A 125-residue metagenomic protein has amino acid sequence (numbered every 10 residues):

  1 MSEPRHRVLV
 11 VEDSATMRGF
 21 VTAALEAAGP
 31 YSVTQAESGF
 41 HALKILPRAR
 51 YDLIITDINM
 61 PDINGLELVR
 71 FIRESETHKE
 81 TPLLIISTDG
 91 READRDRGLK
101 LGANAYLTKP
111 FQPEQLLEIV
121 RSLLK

Functional and structural regions predicted by a protein language model:
A15-T34: Two-component/phosphorelay signaling modules centered on CheY-like receiver
Q35-L53: Acidic, metal-coordinating helix/loop segments flanking the phosphotransfer/catalytic sites of two-component signaling
A36-F40, R95, P113: Conserved Asp/Asn-Gly motif in the active-site loop of CheY-like receiver
D57, S87: Active-site residues of response regulator receiver
M60: Receiver (REC) domain active-site loop signature in two-component systems and cognate sites in sensor histidine kinases
F111-V120: C-terminal output helix
